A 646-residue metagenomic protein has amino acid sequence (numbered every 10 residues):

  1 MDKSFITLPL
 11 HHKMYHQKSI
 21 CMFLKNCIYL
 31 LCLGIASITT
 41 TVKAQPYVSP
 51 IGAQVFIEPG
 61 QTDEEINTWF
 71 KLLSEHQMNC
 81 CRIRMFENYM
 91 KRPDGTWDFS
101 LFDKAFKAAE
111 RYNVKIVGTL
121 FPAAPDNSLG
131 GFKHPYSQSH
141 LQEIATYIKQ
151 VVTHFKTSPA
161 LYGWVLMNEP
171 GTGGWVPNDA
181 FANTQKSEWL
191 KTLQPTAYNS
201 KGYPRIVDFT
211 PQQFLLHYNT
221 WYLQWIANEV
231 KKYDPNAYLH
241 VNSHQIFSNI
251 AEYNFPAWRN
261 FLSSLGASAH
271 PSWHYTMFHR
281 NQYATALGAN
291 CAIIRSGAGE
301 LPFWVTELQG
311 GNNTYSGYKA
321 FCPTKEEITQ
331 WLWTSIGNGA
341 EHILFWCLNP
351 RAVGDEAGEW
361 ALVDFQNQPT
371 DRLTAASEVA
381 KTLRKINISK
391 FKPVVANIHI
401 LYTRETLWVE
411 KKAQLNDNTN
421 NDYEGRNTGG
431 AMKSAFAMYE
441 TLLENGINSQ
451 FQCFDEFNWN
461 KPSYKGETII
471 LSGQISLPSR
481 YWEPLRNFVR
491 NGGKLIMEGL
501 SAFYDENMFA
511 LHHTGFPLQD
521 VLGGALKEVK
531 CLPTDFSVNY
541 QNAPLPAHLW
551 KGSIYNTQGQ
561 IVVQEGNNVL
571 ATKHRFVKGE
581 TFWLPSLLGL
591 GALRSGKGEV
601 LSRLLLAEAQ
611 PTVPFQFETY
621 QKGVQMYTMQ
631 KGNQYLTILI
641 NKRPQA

Functional and structural regions predicted by a protein language model:
V42-C80, R92, K107, I388-S389: N-terminal carbohydrate-binding accessory modules
I51-Q61, F86-F99, L129-E143, P170 (+7 more regions): The substrate-binding groove and active-site-proximal loops of carbohydrate-active enzymes, especially glycoside
G60-S74, I144-V151, F247-W258, T324-L332 (+1 more regions): Short, acidic/polar
I66-E143, H217-D234, I475-S476: Aromatic-lined substrate-binding rim segments of carbohydrate-active enzymes
P135, T146-Q150, H154-A289, I293: Polysaccharide-binding and catalytic clefts of secreted carbohydrate-active enzymes
H240-S243, S248-A435, E528-P533, N539-Y540 (+4 more regions): Hydrophobic targeting/anchoring helices
E440-K461: A short, well-structured beta->alpha microelement
S472-A646: A conserved amphipathic helix/loop scaffold that creates a polar/acidic microenvironment used either to coordinate
